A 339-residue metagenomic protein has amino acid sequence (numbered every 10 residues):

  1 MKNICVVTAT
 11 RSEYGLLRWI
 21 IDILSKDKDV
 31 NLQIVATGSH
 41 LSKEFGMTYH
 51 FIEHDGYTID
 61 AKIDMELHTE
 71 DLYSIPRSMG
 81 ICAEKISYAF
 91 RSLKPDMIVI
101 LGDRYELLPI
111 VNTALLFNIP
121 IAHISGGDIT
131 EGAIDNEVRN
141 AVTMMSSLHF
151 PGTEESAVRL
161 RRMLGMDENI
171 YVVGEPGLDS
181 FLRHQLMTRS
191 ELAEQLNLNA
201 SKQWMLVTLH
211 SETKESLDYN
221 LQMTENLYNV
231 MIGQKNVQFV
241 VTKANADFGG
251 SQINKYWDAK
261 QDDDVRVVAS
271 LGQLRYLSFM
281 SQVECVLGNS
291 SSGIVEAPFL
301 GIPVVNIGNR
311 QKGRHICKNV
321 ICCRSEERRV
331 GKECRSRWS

Functional and structural regions predicted by a protein language model:
C5-T8, Y14-S25, M65-D167: Active-site and donor-binding regions of nucleotide-sugar-utilizing enzymes
D27-Q33, T58, K235-Q238: A generic structural motif
Q33-G38, H149, F239-A244: Short internal beta-strands
Q33-I75, K85: Conserved nucleotide-sugar phosphate-binding/catalytic loop shared by glycosyltransferases and other
L41-K43, M145-N220: A nucleotide-sugar donor-handling region in carbohydrate enzymes
I52, M187-Q282: Donor-nucleotide binding loops and adjacent catalytic segments primarily of GT-B fold Leloir glycosyltransferases
I100-L101, L108, H123, H149 (+1 more regions): A donor-sugar binding/catalytic signature common to diverse glycosyltransferases and related nucleotide-sugar
E327-C334: Conserved small/polar residues in nucleotide/adenosyl-binding loops
